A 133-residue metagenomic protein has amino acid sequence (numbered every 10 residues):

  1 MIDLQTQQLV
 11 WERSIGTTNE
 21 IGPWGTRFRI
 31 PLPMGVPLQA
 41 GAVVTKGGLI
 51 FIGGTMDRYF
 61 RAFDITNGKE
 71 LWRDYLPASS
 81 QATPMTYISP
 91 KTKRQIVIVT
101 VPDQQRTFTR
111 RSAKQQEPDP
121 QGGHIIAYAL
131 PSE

Functional and structural regions predicted by a protein language model:
M1-E133: A fold-level detector for beta-propeller and closely related beta-sheet-rich head/sensor domains
